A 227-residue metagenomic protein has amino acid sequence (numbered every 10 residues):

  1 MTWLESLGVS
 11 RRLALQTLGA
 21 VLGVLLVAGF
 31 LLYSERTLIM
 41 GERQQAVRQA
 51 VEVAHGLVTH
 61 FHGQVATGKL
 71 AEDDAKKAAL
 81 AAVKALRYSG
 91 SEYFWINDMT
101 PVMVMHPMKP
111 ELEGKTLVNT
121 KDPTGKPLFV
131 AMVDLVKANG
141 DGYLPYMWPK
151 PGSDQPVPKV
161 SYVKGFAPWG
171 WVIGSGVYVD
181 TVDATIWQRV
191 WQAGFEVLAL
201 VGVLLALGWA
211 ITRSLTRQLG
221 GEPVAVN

Functional and structural regions predicted by a protein language model:
T2-R43, T181-N227: HAMP domain helices
A28, H106, V172: Short glycine-/small-residue motifs
Y33-K77, Q192, P223: Juxtamembrane membrane-water interface segments immediately C-terminal to a transmembrane helix
G56, K77-D141, P145-Y146: Extracytoplasmic ligand-binding sensor domains of the Cache superfamily
V58-H62, M132, A206: Generic hydrophobic alpha-helical segments
H62, P107, I186: Short, flexible helix/strand-to-coil boundary loops that buttress conserved ligand/catalytic motifs in alpha/beta
P123-Q188: Extracytoplasmic
